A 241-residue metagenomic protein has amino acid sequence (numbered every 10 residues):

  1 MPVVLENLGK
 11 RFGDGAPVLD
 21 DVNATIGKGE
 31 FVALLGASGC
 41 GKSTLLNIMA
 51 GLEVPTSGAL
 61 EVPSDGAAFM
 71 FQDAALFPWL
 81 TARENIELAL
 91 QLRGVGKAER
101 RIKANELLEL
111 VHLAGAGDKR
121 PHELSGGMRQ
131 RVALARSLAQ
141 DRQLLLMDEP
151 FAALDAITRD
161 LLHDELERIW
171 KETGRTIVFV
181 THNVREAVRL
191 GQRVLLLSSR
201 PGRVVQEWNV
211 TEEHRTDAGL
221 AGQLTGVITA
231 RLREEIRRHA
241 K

Functional and structural regions predicted by a protein language model:
L35-A37: The feature captures the beta-strand-to-loop junction immediately N-terminal to the Walker
A50: Helix-to-loop junction immediately C-terminal to a conserved catalytic motif
L80-E87: Short coil-to-helix segment of the ABC ATPase nucleotide-binding domain corresponding to the Q-loop/switch region
Q91, A98-A116, R168: Conserved ABC ATPase "signature" region
R120-L124, M128: Conserved ABC ATPase signature
L134: Hydrophobic anchor residue at the start of the ABC signature
A139-Q143: A short, proline-enriched helix->beta-strand linker immediately N-terminal to the Walker B motif in ABC-type P-loop
L145-D148: Catalytic Walker B motif of ABC-type/P-loop ATPase nucleotide-binding domains
